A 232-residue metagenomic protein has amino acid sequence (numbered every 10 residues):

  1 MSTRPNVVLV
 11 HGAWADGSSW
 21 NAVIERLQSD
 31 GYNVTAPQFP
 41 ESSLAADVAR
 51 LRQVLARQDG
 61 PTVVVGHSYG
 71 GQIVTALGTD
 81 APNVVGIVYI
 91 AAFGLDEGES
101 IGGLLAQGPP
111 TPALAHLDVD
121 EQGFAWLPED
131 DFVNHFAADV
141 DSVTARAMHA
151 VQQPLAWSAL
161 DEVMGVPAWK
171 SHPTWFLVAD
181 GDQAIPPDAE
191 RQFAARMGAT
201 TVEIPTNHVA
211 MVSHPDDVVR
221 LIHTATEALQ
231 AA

Functional and structural regions predicted by a protein language model:
S2-G60: Active-site catalytic motif of lipid deacylating hydrolases and related acyltransferases
A22, A76-L77: Active-site signature of alpha/beta-hydrolase-fold catalytic machinery across serine- and Asp/Cys-nucleophile hydrolases
V65-G70, V74: Gly/Ala-rich beta-loop-alpha elbow adjacent to hydrolase catalytic centers
N83-E129, A156-V163, P186, F193: Flexible "cap/lid" loop of the alpha/beta hydrolase fold
I87, W175-D182: Conserved strand-to-loop "acid loop" that flanks and positions the catalytic carboxylate
A147-A168: Active-site nucleophile elbow and catalytic-triad environment of alpha/beta-hydrolase enzymes
S171-V178, T201: Catalytic His-Asp charge-relay segment
D180-T206, V212, T224-A225: Conserved loop-alpha-helix segment in the C-terminal half of the alpha/beta-hydrolase fold that carries the catalytic
